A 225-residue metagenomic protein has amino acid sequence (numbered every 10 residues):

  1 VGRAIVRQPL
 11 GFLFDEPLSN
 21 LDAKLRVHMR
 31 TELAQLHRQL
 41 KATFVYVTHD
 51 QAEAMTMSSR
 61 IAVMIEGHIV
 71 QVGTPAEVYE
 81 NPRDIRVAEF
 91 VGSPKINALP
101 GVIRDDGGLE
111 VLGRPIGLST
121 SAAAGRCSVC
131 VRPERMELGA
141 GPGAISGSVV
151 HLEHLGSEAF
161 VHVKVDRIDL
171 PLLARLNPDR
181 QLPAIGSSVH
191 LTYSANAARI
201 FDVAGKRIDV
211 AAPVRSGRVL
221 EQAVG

Functional and structural regions predicted by a protein language model:
V1, E66, V72, V91 (+3 more regions): Short glycine-rich loop/turn motifs that provide flexible caps or phosphate-binding loops at active sites
V1-R86: ABC ATPase nucleotide-binding domains
H28, D50, V63, A88 (+4 more regions): Short glycine- and Lys/Arg-enriched binding-loop motifs that mark or flank ligand-binding interfaces
E32-L33, T48, I69, P82 (+5 more regions): Residue-level detector of alpha-helical recognition elements and their boundaries
P75-D106: ABC transporter nucleotide-binding domain
P94-N97, D105-G225: Non-catalytic connector elements of ABC transporters
